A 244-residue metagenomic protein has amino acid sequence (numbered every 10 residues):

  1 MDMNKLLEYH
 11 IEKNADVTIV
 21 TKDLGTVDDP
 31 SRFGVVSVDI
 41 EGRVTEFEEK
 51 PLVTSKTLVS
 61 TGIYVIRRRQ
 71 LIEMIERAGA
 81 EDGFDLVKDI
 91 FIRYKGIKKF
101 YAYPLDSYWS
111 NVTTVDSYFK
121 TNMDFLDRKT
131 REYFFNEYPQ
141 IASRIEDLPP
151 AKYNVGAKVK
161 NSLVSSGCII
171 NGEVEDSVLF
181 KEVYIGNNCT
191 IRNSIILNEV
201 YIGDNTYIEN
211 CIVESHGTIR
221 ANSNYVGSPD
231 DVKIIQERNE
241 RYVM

Functional and structural regions predicted by a protein language model:
M1-F125, I235-R238: Unchanged
R69, R77-M244: Left-handed beta-helix
